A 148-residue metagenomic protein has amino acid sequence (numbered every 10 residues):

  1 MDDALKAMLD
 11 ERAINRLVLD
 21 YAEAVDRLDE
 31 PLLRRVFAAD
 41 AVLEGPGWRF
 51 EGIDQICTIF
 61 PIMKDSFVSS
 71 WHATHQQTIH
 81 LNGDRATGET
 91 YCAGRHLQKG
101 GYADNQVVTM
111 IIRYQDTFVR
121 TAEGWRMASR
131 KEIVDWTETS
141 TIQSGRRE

Functional and structural regions predicted by a protein language model:
M1-R27, P31-A39: Short, low-complexity N-terminal intrinsically disordered segments enriched in polar/charged residues
R12, S69-S70, V107-T109: Transmembrane beta-barrel outer-membrane domains
V18, H72-Q76, R113-Y114: Short structured motifs
E30-R95: A solvent-exposed, acidic/Ser-Thr-rich amphipathic alpha-helical stretch
T78, I111-I112, R147: Extended, composition-driven regions rather than compact fold-specific motifs
T87, I111-T141: Short beta-strand edge/turn micro-motifs at domain boundaries
G94-Q98, F118-R120: Beta-strand elements of well-folded, non-transmembrane domains
G100-V108, S144-G145: Short, surface-exposed loop/helix-turn segments at secondary-structure junctions that function as lids/hinges flanking
